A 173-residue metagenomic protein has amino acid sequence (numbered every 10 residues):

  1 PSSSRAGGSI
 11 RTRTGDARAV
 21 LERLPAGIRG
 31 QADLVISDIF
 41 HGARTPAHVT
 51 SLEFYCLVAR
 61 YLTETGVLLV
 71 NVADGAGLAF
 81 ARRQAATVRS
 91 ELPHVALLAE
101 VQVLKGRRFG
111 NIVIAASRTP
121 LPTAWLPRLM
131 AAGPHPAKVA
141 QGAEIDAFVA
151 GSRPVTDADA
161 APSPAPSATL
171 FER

Functional and structural regions predicted by a protein language model:
P1-E64, A76-A79: The AdoMet/dcAdoMet-binding core of the Class I SAM-like
S9, D38, A43, R83 (+2 more regions): Short, flexible coil/linker segments at or flanking structured domains
D16, A99, P134: Residues at the C-termini of beta-strands that transition into short coil/loop
D16, D33, D38, D74 (+3 more regions): Acidic side chains
A19-R23, R60, S90, R128-A131 (+1 more regions): Charged/polar, solvent-exposed surface patches and flexible loops
P46, L52-L121: C-terminal substrate-binding/active-site "lid" region of AdoMet-derived donor-dependent transferases
K105-R173: SAM/dcSAM-binding transferase cores
